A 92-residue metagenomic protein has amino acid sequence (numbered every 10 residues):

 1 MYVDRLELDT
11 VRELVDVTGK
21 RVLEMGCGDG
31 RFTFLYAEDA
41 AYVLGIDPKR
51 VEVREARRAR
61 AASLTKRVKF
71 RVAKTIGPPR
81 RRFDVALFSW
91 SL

Functional and structural regions predicted by a protein language model:
Y2-K20: Conserved alpha-helix/loop element of class I SAM-dependent methyltransferases that forms part of the SAM/SAH-binding
Y2-L6, G26, F70: Short gly/ser/thr-rich secondary-structure transition/capping motifs
D16-V17, A37, R80: A short, aliphatic-rich alpha-helical micro-motif
K20, A41, D84: Conserved acidic residues
K20-G28: Conserved class I S-adenosyl-L-methionine
R31-G77: Class I SAM-dependent methyltransferase SAM/SAH-binding core
I76-A86: A short acidic, Gly/Pro-enriched loop at the edge of an enzyme's catalytic core that lines a small-molecule cofactor
F88-S91: A short beta-strand submotif of the Rossmann-like class I SAM-dependent methyltransferase core that lines
